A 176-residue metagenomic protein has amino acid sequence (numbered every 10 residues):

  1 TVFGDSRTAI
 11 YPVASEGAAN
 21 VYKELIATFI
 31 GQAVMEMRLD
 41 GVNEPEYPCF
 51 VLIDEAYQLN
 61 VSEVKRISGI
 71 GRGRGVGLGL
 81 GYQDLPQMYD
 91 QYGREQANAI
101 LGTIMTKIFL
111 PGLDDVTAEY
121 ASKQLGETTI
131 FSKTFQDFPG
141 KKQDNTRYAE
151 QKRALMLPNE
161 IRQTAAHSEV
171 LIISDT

Functional and structural regions predicted by a protein language model:
T1, A18-V42, Y82-Q87, P111-T134: Mechanochemical coupling/switch segment within NTP-driven translocation systems
T1, Y11, A56, L78-G81 (+3 more regions): Long, contiguous hydrophobic alpha-helical segments, chiefly transmembrane helices and signal peptides
T1-V76, M156-T176: P-loop NTPase motor domains
R7, R66, M88-T176: P-loop NTPase motor core of the ASCE superfamily
P12-V13, L52, G81-Q83, F109-P111: Conserved beta-strand segments of the P-loop GTPase G domain that flank and frequently precede/overlap
Y22-L25, F50-V51, L78-Q83, G140-T146 (+1 more regions): N-terminal start-of-chain detector that recognizes signal peptides and the immediate post-cleavage beginning
F29-G31, Q58, L85-Y89, Y148-Q151: A short linear-motif detector with a strong N-terminal bias
G71-Q91: Sensor-1/coupling segment of RecA-like P-loop NTPase cores
